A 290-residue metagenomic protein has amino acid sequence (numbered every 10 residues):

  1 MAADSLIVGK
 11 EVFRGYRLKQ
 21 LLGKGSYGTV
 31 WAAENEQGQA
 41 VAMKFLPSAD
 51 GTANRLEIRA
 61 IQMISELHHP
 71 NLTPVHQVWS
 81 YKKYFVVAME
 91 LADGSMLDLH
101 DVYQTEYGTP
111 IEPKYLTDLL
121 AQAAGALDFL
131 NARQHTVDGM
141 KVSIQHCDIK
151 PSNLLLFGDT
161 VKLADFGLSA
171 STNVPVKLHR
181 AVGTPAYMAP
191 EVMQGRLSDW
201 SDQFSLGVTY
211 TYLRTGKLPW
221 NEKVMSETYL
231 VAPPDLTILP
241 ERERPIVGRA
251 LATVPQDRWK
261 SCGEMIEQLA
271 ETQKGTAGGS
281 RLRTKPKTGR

Functional and structural regions predicted by a protein language model:
D50-E66: AlphaC helix of the eukaryotic protein kinase fold
V78: Activation-segment/catalytic-loop signature of the eukaryotic protein kinase fold
K82-S95: Conserved short submotifs of the Hanks-type protein kinase catalytic core that shape the nucleotide-binding pocket
G125-I144: Protein kinase catalytic-loop region centered on the HRD/HxD motif
L178-E191: Conserved activation segment of eukaryotic-like protein kinases, specifically the C-terminal portion of the activation
R258: Conserved HRD-motif arginine in the catalytic loop of eukaryotic-like protein kinases
